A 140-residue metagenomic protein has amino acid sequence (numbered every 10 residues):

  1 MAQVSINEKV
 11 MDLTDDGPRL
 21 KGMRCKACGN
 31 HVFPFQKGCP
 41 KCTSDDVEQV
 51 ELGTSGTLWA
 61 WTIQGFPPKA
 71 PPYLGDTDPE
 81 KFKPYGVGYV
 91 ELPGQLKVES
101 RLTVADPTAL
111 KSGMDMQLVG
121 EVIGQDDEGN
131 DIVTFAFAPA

Functional and structural regions predicted by a protein language model:
M1-L20: Flexible extramembrane loops and terminal tails that flank transmembrane helices in small membrane-associated subunits
R19-G22, F35-Q36: Residues immediately within or flanking Cys/His clusters that coordinate Zn2+ in small zinc-binding modules
R24-A27, G38-S44: Short, cysteine/histidine-rich loop/knuckle motifs that typically chelate Zn2+
F33, D46-E48: Short functional micro-motifs and their immediate structural scaffolds
E48-T108: Extended interfacial segments that mediate partner engagement and assembly in macromolecular machines
V119-A140: OB-fold/S1-family single-stranded nucleic acid-binding modules
